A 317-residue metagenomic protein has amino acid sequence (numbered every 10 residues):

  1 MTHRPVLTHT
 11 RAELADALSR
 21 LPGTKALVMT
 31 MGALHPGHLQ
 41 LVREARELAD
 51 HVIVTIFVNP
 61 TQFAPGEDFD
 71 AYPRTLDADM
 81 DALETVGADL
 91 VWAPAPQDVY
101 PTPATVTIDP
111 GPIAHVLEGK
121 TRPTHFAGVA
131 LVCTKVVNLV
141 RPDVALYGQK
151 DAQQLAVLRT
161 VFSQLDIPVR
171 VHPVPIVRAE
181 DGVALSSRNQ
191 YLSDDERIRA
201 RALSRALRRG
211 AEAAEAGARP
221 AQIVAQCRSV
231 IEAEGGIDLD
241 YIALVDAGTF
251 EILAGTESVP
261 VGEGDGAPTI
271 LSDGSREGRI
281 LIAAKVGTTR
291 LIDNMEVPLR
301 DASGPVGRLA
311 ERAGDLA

Functional and structural regions predicted by a protein language model:
T2-D238, A243-V245, T249, T288 (+3 more regions): Nucleotidyltransferase catalytic core that binds NTPs
A254-S275, D301-A313: Intrinsically disordered, low-complexity terminal tails and inter-domain linkers enriched for S/T/G/P/D/E
D273, I282-V286, R290, M295-P298: Short beta-strand elements
